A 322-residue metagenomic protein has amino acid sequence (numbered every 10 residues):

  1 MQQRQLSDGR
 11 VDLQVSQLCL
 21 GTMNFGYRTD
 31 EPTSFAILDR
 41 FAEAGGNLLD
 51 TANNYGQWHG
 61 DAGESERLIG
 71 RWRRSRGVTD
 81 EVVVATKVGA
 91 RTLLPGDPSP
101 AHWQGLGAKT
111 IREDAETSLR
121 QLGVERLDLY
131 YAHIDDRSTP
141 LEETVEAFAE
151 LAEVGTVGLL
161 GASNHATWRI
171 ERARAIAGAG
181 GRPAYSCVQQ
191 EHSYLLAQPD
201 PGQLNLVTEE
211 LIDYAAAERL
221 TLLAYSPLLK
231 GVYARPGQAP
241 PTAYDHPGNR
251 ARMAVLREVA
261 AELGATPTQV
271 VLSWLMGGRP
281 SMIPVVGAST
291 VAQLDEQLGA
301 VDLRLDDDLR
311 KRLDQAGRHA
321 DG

Functional and structural regions predicted by a protein language model:
M1-V82: N-terminal binding-site loop/beta-alpha segment at the start of enzyme catalytic domains that lines or forms
D8-G26, A85-H102, R126, Y131 (+1 more regions): N-terminal small/glycine-rich loop or linker at the start of catalytic domains across soluble metabolic enzymes
G9-R10, E43, W72-V83, L119-G123 (+3 more regions): Acidic (Asp/Glu)-rich catalytic clusters
S16-L20, L49-T51, V82-T86, L127-A132 (+4 more regions): Hydrophobic faces of well-ordered beta-strands that scaffold small-molecule active sites in alpha/beta enzyme cores
T29-F41, G107-L122, E171-A175: Short, acidic/polar
Q57, L141-D321: Beta/alpha (TIM)-barrel catalytic core signal, keyed to glycine-rich beta->alpha loops juxtaposed to Asp/Glu that bind
H59, S99-G105, A239-T242: Short glycine-enriched, charge-decorated loop/helix-capping segments at active-site entrances that position
L119-P140: Active-site groove signature of glycoside hydrolases
